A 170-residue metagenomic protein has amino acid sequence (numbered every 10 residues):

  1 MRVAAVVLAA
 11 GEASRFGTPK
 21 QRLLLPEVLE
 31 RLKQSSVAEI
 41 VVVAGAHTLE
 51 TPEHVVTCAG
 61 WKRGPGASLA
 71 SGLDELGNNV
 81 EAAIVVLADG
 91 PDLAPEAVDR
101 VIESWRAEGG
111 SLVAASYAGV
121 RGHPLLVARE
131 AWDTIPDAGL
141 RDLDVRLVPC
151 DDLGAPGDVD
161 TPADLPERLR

Functional and structural regions predicted by a protein language model:
M1, D133-R170: Conserved alpha/beta core of the MobA/IspD/sugar-nucleotide pyrophosphorylase nucleotidyltransferase superfamily
M1-A46, V98-E103: N-terminal glycine-rich phosphate-binding loop and ensuing alpha1 helix
V3-A4, A38, E53, E81 (+1 more regions): Conserved acidic residues
L8-A10, V43, V86-L87, A115-A118 (+1 more regions): Short beta-strand segments
F16-L23, V56-A67, D92, E96 (+2 more regions): Residues at secondary-structure transition points
P52-G60, R146-V148: Active-site regions of enzymes building and remodeling cell-envelope glycoconjugates
K62-R129, D133-T134: Conserved beta-loop-beta/alpha segment of the NTase-like Rossmann-fold superfamily that binds/positions NTPs
